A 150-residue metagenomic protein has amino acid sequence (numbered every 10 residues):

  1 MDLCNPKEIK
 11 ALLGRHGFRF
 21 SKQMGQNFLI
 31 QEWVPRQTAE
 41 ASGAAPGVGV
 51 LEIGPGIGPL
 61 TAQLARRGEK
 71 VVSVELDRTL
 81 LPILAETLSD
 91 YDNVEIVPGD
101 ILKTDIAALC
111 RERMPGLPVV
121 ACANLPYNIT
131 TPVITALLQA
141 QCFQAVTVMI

Functional and structural regions predicted by a protein language model:
M1-I150: Catalytic cores of RNA-modifying enzymes
